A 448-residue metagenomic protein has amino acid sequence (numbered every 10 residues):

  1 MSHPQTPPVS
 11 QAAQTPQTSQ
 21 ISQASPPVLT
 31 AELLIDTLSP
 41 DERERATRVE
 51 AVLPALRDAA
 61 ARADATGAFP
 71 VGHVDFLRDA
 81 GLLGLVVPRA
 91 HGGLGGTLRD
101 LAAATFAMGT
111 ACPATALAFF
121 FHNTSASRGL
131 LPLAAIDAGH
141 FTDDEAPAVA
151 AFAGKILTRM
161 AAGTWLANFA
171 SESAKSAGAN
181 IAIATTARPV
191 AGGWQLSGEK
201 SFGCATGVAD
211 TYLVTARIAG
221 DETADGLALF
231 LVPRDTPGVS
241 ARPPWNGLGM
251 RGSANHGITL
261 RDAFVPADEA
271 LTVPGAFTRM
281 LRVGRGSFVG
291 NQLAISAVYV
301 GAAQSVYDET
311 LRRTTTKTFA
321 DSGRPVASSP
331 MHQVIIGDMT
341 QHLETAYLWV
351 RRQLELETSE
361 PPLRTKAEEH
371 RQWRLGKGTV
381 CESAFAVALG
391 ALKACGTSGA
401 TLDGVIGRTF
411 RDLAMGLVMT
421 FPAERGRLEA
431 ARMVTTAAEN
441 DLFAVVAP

Functional and structural regions predicted by a protein language model:
M1-T15, S19-S127: Amphipathic, small/basic residue-rich leader segments at the start of a protein or domain
H3, C395-P448: Glycine-rich phosphate/cofactor-binding loops in nucleotide/flavin-utilizing enzymes
P54, G301-Q304, V334-E344, R374 (+2 more regions): Generic structural signal for well-ordered, non-transmembrane alpha-helical segments in soluble/cytosolic regions
A61-A65, E344-T379, L389-A400: C-terminal helix-coil-helix/basic helical segment that borders enzyme active sites and/or dimer interfaces and provides
V71, L85-E199, C204: Glycine-rich flavin
E199-S240: A short core secondary-structure module
S201-T206, N291-I295, G416-M419: Glycine-rich phosphate/pyrophosphate-binding beta-alpha loops
W245-L343: Glycine-rich beta->alpha junctions and the first turn(s) of the following alpha-helix
